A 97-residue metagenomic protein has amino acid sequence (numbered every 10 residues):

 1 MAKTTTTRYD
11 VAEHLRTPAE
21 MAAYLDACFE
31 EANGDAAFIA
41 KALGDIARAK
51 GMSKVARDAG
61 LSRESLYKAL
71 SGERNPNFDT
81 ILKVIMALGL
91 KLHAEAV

Functional and structural regions predicted by a protein language model:
M1-K41: N-terminal flexible/basic segments that precede or flank functional cores
K3-T5, R74, H93-V97: Short, charged recognition helix plus adjacent turn of helix-turn-helix-like nucleic-acid-binding domains
H14, E30, R48, S71-R74: Alpha-solenoid HEAT/Armadillo repeat architecture
R48-K68: Short alpha-helical DNA-recognition segment
K68-T80: Short, highly charge-biased, low-complexity peptide segments
N77-E95: DNA major-groove recognition helix of helix-turn-helix/homeodomain DNA-binding modules
